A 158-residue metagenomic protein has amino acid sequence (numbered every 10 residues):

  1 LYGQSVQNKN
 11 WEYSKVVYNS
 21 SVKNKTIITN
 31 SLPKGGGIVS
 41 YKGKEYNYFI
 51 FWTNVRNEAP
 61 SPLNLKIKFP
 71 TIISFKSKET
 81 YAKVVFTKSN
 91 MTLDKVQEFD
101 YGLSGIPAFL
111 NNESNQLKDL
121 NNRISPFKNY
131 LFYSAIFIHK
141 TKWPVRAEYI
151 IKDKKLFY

Functional and structural regions predicted by a protein language model:
L1-G3: Sec/Tat signal peptide C-region and signal peptidase I cleavage site
S5-E45, E58-P60, K76: Low-complexity, acidic Ser/Thr/Pro/Gly-rich terminal tails and inter-domain linkers that flank the onset of structured
T26, N47-F49, S61-L63, K128-F132: Residues at beta-strand starts and edge strands
S31-G35, P70-I72, F137: Generic short beta-strand segments
G43, N57, N122-P126: Hydrophobic beta-strand core residues of beta-sandwich domains
F49-N57: Short, well-ordered beta-strand segments enriched in hydrophobic/aromatic residues
P60-L120: The feature marks short-to-medium sequence segments in extracytoplasmic or secretory-pathway proteins
L117-Y158: Terminal connector regions
